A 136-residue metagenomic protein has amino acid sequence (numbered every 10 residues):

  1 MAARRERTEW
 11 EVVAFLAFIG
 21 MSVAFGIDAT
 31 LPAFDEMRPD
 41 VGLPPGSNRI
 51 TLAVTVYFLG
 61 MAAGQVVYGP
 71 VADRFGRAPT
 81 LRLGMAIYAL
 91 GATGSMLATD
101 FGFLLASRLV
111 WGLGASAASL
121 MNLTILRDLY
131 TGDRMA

Functional and structural regions predicted by a protein language model:
E11-L43, Y68: Extracytoplasmic
L16, G20, A24, A92 (+1 more regions): Helical-face signature of the major facilitator-like transporter fold
A24, D28, M96, G112-L120: Small-residue-rich segments within alpha-helical transmembrane domains of MFS-like 12-TM solute carriers
D28, Y57-V66, S116: Residue-level signature of mid-helix packing/kink "hotspots" within the transmembrane helices of 12-pass Major
A33-A62: Extracellular/periplasmic helix-loop-helix junction of adjacent transmembrane segments in MFS-like secondary
G42, G76, L97-F103, G114 (+1 more regions): Helix-breaking motifs and short loop linkers at transmembrane-helix boundaries and internal kinks in secondary membrane
A62-G102: Conserved MFS/SLC helix-loop-helix module at the cytosolic interface between two early adjacent transmembrane helices
L109-A136: Cytoplasmic helix-loop-helix junction between adjacent transmembrane helices in 12-TM secondary transporters
